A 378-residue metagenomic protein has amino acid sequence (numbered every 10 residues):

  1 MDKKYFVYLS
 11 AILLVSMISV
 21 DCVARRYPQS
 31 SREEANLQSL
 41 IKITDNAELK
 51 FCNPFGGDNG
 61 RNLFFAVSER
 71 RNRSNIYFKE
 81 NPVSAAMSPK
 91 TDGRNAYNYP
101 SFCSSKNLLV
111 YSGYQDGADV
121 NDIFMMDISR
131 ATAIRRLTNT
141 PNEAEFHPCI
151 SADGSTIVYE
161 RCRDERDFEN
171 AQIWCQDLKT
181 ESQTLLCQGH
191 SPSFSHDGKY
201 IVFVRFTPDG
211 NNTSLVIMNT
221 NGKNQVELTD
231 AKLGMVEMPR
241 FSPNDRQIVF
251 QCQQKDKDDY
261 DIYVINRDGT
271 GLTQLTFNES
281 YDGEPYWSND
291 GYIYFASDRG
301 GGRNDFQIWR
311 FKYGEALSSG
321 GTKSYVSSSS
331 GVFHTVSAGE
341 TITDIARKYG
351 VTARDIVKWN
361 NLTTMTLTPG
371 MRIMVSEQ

Functional and structural regions predicted by a protein language model:
M1-L9: Bacterial N-terminal signal peptides that target proteins for export
D2, C22-S328: Sequence signature of WD/YWTD-type beta-propeller architectures
S10-M17: Bacterial N-terminal signal peptides
T44, K323-R354, T368-R372, E377: Primarily a LysM-type cell-wall glycan-binding module
F306, T366-P369: Extracellular interaction modules
V357-T363: Short acidic beta-strand-loop surface patches of small beta-rich interaction domains
